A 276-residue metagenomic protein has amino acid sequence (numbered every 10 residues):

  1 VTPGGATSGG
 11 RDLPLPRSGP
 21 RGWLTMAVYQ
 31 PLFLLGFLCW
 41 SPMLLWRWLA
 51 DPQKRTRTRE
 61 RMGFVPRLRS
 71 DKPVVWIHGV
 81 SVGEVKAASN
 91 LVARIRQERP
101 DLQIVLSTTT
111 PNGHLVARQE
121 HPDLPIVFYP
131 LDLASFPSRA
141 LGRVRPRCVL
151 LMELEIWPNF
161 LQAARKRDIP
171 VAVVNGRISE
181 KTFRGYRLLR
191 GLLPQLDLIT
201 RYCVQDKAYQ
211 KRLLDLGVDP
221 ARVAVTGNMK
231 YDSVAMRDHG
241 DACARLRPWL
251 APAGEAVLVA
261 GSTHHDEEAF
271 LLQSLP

Functional and structural regions predicted by a protein language model:
P3-G4: Ser/Thr/Pro/Gly-rich low-complexity, intrinsically disordered segments
D12-M62: N-terminal membrane-anchoring alpha-helices
S41-V225, M229-S233, D238, T263-H265: Active-site and donor-binding regions of nucleotide-sugar-utilizing enzymes
S70-W76, A251-L258, E268-A269: Charged active-site motifs of nucleotide-sugar-dependent glycosyltransferases
V92, L275-P276: A conserved amphipathic alpha-helix that caps or lines the catalytic cleft of carbohydrate- and lipid-modifying enzymes
L213, E268-Q273: Catalytic cores of alpha/beta
A244, L250-A251, P276: C-terminal transmembrane bundle of multi-pass solute transporters/carriers
